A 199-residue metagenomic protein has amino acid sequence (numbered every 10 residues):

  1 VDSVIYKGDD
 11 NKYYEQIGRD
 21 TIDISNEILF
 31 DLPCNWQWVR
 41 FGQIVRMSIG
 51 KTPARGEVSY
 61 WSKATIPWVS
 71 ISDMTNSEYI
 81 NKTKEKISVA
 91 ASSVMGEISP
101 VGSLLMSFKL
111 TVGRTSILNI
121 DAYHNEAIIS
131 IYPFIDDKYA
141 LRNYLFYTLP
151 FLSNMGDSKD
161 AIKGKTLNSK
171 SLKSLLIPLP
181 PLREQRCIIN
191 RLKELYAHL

Functional and structural regions predicted by a protein language model:
V1-D2, D20, A54-S62, K159-I162: Short coil/turn segments at secondary-structure boundaries
V1-T21: Extended, domain-scale alpha-helical bundle/helix-rich regions
R19-E27, G42-V58, S72-V101: Sequence-specific dsDNA recognition surfaces
I22-K51, L182-N190, A197-L199: Non-catalytic DNA-recognition/assembly elements of restriction-modification systems
E27-L32, I129-F134, K173-L179: Short, well-ordered beta-strand elements within core beta-sheets of diverse protein domains
W38, N76-E78, G113-T115, A197: Flexible loop/turn segments at secondary-structure boundaries
S70-S72, K84-P150, I162, N168 (+1 more regions): A short beta-sheet element
N154, S158-K159, K165, K170 (+1 more regions): Amphipathic alpha-helical coiled-coil/heptad-repeat segments
